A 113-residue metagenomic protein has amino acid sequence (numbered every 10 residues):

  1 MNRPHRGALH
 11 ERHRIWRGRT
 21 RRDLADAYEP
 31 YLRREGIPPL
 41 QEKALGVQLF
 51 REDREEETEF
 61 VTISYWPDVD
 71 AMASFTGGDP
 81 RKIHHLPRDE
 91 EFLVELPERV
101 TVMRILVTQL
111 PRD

Functional and structural regions predicted by a protein language model:
M1-H10, L45-V61, H84-D113: Glycine-rich beta-strand-turn "strand-cap" elements at beta-sheet edges
R12-G18, Q48-P80: Short, well-ordered beta-strand segments in beta-rich or mixed alpha/beta enzyme and ligand-binding folds
R19-P30: Short, surface-exposed ligand-recognition loops at beta-strand->loop->(often short) alpha-helix junctions that present
R22, D68, R104-V107: Non-catalytic surface loops within mature trypsin-like serine protease
D26-Y28, E57, M72-S74, L110-R112: Short acidic, gly/pro-rich beta-turn/loop elements at beta-sheet edges and active-site/ligand-binding grooves
P30, R34-G46, Y65-T101: An amphipathic, aromatic/His-enriched active-site/gating alpha helix that lines ligand/cofactor pockets
